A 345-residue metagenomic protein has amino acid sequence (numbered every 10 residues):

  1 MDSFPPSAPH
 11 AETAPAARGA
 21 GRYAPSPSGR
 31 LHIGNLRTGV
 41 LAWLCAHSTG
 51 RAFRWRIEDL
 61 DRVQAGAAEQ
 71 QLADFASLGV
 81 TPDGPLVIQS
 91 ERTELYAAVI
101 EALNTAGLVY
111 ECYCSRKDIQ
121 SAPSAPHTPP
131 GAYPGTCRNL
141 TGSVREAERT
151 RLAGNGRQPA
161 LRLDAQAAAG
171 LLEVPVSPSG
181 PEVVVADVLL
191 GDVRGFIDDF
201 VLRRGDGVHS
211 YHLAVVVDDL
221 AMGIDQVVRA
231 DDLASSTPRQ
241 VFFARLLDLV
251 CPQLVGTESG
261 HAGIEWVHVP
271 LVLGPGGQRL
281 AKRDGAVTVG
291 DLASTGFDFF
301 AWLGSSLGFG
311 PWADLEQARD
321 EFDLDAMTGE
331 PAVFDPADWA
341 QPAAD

Functional and structural regions predicted by a protein language model:
M1-G29, R149-G154, A168, G276-D345: Non-catalytic terminal extensions that flank enzyme cores
D2-T128, D231-H261, A313, A343-D345: N-terminal Rossmann-like or analogous alpha/beta NTP/dinucleotide-binding catalytic cores that position adenine
S26-S28, R37, L44, L72-F75 (+11 more regions): Aromatic-enriched hydrophobic runs in primary sequence
A73, A98, S121, N139 (+4 more regions): Charged/polar, solvent-exposed surface patches and flexible loops
E94-L108, G131-G135, P159-A160, Q166-A168 (+1 more regions): Short secondary-structure transition/capping segments
D118-A281, T288-A293, Q341-D345: Active-site cores that bind ATP or allylic diphosphates and position pyrophosphate for catalysis
